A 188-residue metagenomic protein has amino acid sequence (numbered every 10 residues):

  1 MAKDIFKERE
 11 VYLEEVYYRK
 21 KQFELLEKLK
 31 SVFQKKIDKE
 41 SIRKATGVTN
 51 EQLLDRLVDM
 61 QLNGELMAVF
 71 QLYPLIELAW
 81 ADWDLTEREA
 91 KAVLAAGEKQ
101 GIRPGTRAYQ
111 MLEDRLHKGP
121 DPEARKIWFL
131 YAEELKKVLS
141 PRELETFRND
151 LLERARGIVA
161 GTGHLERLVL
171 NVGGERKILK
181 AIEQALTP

Functional and structural regions predicted by a protein language model:
A2-L78, D84-P188: Small-residue-enriched hydrophobic alpha-helices in membranes
